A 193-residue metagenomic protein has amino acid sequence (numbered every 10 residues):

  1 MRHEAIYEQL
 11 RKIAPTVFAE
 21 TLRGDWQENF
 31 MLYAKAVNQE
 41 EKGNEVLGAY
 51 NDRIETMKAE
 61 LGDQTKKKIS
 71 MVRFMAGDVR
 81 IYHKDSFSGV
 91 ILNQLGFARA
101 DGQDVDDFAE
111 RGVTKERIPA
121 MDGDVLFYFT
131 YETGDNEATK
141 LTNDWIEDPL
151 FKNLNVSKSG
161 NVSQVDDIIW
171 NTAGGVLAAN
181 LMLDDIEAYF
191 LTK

Functional and structural regions predicted by a protein language model:
M1, P15, G123-D124: Proline-aspartate-enriched helix->loop->beta-strand connector
R2, F74-M75, Y131-T133: Solvent-exposed coil/turn segments that connect beta secondary-structure elements in extracytoplasmic/periplasmic
A5, Q9-A76, I169-K193: Extracytoplasmic substrate-binding proteins
Q9-R11, D63-Q64, P119-D122, L154-S157: Extracellular/periplasmic catalytic domains that process cell-envelope and extracellular macromolecules
K12-A14, L95, K158: Short, structured coil segments at secondary-structure junctions
D63, E110-Y131, D135: Ligand-binding pocket segment of bilobal, Venus flytrap-like solute-binding proteins
R80-R111: Alpha-helical, coiled-coil/dimerization segments enriched in small aliphatic residues
D124-K193: Structured C-terminal subdomain patch of bacterial secreted/periplasmic proteins
